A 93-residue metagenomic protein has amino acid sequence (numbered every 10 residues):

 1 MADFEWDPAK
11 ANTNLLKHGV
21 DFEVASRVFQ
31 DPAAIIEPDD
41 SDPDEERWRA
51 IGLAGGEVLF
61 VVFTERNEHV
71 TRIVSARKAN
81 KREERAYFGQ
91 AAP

Functional and structural regions predicted by a protein language model:
M1-P93: Ribonuclease/tRNase effector modules and their secretory precursors
